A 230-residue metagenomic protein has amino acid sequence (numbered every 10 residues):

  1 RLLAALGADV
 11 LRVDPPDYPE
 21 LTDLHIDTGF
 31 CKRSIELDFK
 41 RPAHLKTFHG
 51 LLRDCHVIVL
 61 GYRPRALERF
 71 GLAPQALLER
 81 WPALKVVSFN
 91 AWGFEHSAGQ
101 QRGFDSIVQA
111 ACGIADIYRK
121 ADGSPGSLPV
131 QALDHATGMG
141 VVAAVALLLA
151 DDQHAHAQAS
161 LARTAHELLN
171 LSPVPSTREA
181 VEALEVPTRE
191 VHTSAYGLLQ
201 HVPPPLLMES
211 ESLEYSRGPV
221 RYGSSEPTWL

Functional and structural regions predicted by a protein language model:
R1-R163, T177-Y196, P203-P205, S210 (+2 more regions): N-terminal helix-loop segment corresponding to the beta1-alpha1 unit of nucleotide/adenylate-binding folds
A165-L168: Ribosome large-subunit tunnel/peptidyl-transferase-proximal elements
N170-P175: Helical "substrate-binding/catalytic lid" subdomain of Rossmann-like NAD(P)-dependent dehydrogenases/reductases
